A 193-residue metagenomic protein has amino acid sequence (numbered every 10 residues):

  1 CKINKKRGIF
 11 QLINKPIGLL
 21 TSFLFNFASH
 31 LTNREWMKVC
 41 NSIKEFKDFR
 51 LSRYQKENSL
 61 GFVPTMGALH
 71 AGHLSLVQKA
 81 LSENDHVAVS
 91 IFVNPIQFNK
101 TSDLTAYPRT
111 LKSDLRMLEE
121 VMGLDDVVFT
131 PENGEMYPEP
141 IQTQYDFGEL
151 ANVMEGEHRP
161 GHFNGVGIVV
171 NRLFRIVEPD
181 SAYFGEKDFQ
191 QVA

Functional and structural regions predicted by a protein language model:
L12-I13, I17-T21, F27: Intrinsically disordered, low-complexity segments enriched in serine/proline and basic residues
N26, N33-A193: Nucleotidyltransferase catalytic core that binds NTPs
